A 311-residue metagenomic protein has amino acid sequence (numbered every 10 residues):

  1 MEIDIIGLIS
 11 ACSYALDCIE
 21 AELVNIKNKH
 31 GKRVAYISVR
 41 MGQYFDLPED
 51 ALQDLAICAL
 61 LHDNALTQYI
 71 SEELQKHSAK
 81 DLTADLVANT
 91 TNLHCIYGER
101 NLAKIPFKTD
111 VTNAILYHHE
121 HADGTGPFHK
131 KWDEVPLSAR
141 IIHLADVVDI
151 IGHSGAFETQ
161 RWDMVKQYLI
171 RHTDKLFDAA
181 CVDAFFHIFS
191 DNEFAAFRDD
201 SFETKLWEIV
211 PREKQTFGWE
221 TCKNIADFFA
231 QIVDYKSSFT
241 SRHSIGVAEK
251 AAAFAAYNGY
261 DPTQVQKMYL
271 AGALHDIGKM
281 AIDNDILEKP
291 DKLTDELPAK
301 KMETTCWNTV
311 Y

Functional and structural regions predicted by a protein language model:
E2-Y311: Metal-dependent catalytic cores of enzymes that make or break cyclic nucleotides and related phosphoester linkages
